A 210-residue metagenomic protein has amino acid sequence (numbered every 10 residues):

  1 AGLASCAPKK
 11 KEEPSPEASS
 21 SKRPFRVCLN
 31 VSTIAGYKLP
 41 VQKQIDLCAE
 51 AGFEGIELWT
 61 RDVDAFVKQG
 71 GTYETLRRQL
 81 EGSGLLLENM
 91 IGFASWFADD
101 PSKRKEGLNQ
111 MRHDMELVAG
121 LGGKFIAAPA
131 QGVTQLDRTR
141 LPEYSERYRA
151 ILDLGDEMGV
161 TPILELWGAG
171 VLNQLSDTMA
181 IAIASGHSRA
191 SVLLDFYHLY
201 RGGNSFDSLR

Functional and structural regions predicted by a protein language model:
G2-P8, E17-S21, Q79-G82, W96-V192 (+1 more regions): Active-site acidic/histidine proton-transfer and metal-coordination neighborhood in alpha/beta enzyme cores
S5-N30, I34-K38, L47: C-terminal segment of N-terminal export signals and the immediately downstream linker at the start of the mature
F25-V31, I56-L58, L87-G92, I126-A128 (+2 more regions): Hydrophobic faces of well-ordered beta-strands that scaffold small-molecule active sites in alpha/beta enzyme cores
I34-P40, T60-T72, S95-D99, V133-T139 (+2 more regions): Acidic-and-aromatic substrate-binding clefts and catalytic sites of carbohydrate-active enzymes
G36-E50, L76, K103-L117, G202-L209: Short, acidic/polar
Q42-R61, L121-K124: Catalytic domains of carbohydrate-active enzymes, especially glycoside hydrolases
V67-G84, N89: Aromatic-lined substrate-binding rim segments of carbohydrate-active enzymes
